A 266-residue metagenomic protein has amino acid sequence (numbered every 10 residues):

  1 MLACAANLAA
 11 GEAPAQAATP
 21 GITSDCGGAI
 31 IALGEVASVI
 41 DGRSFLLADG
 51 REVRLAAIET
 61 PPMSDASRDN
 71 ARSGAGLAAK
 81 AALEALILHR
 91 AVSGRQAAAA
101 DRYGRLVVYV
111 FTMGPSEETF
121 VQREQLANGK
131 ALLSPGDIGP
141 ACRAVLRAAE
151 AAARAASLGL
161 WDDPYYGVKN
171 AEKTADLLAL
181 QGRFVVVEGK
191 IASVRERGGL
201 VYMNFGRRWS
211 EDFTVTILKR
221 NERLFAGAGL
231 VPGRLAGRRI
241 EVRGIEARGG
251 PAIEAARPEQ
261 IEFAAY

Functional and structural regions predicted by a protein language model:
M1-A9: Bacterial N-terminal signal peptides
A10-Y266: Small beta-barrel nucleic-acid-binding modules, primarily SNase/OB-fold domains and secondarily Tudor-like barrels
